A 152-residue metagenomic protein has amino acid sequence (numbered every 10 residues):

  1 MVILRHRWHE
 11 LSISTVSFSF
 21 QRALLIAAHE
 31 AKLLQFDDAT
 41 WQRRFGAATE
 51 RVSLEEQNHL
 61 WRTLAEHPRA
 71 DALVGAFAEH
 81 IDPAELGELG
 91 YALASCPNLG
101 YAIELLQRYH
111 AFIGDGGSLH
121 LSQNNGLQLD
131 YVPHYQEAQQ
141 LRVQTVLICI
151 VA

Functional and structural regions predicted by a protein language model:
M1-Q128, R142, C149: N-terminal low-complexity or simple alpha-helical regulatory segments that function as activation/interaction modules
D130-L141: A short interface-forming secondary-structure element
A152: Oxidoreductase and adenylate-handling cofactor-binding alpha/beta cores
